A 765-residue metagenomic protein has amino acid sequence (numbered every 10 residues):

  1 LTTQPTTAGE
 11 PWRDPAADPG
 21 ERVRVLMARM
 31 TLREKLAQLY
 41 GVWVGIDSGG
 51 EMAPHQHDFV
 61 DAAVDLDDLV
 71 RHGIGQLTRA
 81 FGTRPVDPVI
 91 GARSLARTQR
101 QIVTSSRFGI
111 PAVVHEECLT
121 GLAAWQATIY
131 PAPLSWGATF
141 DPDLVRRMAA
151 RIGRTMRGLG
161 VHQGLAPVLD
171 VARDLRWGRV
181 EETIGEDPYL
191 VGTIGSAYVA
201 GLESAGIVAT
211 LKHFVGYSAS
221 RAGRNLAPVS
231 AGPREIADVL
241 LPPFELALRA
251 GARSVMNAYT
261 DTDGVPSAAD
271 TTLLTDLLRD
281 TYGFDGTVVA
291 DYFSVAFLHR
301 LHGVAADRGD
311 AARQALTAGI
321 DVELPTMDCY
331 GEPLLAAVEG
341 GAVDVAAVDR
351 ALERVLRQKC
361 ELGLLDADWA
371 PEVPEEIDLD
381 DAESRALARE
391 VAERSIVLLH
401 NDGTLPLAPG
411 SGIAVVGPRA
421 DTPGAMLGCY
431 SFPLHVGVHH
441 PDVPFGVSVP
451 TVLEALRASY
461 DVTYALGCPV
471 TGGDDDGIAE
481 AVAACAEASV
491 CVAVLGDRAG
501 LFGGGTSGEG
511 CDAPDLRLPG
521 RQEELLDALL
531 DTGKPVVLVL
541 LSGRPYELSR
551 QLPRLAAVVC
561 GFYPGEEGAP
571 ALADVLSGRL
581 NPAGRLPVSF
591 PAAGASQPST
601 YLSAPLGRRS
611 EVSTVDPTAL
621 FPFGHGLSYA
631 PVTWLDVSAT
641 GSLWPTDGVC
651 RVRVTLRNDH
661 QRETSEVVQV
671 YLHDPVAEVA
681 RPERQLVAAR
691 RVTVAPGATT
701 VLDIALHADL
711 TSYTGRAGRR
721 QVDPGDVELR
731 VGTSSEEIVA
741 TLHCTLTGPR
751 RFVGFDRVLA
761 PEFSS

Functional and structural regions predicted by a protein language model:
L1-T714, Q721-V731, S735, R757 (+1 more regions): Glycoside hydrolase catalytic-domain context in secreted enzymes
A740-C744: Edge beta-strands of extracellular beta-sandwich domains
T745-S765: Acidic, serine/threonine- and proline-rich intrinsically disordered appendage/tail regions
